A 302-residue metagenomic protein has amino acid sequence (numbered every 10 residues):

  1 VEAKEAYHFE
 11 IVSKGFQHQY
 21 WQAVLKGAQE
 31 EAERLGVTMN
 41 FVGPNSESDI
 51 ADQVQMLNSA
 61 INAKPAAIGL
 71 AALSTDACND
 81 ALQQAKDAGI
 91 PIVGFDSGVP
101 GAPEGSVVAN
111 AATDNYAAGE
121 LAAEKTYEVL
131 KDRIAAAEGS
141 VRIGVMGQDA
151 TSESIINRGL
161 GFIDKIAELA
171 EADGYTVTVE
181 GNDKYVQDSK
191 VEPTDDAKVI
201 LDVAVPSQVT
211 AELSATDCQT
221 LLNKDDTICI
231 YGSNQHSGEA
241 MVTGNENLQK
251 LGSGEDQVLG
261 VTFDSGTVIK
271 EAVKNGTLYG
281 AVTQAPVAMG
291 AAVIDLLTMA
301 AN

Functional and structural regions predicted by a protein language model:
V1-N302: A residue-level marker of the well-folded mature domains of exported/periplasmic proteins
